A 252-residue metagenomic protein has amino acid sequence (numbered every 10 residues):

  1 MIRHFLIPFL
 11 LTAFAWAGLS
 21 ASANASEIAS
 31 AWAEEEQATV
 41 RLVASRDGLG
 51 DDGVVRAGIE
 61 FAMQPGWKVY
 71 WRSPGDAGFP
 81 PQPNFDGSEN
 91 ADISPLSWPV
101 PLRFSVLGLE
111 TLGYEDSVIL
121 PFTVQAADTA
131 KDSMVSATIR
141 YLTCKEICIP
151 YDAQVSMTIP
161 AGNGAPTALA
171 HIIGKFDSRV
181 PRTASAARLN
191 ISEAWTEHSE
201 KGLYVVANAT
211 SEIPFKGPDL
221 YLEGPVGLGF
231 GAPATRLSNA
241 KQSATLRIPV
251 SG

Functional and structural regions predicted by a protein language model:
M1-F5: Positively charged n-region of N-terminal signal peptides that target proteins for export
I7-G18: Bacterial N-terminal signal peptides
A23-G252: Extracellular/lumen-exposed scaffold segments
